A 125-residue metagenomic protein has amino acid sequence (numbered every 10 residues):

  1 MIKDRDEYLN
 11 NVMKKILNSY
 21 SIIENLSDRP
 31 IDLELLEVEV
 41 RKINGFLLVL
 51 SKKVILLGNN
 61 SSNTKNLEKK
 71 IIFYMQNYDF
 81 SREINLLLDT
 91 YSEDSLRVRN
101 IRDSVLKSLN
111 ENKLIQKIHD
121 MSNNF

Functional and structural regions predicted by a protein language model:
M1-F46: Short terminal alpha-helical segments
K3, S21, E34-L36, K65 (+3 more regions): Exposed, low-complexity/repetitive linear segments and helix-based recognition motifs, biased toward charged/polar
E24-L36, L57-S62, L87-N100: Charged, low-complexity interaction regions
D28, K52, N59, N66 (+2 more regions): Residue-level recognition of alpha-helical coiled-coils, specifically the heptad-repeat register on one helix face
F46-I72: Short, solvent-exposed, charged loop/turn and helix-capping segments that join or cap alpha-helices on peripheral
F73-F125: Amphipathic alpha-helical binding modules
